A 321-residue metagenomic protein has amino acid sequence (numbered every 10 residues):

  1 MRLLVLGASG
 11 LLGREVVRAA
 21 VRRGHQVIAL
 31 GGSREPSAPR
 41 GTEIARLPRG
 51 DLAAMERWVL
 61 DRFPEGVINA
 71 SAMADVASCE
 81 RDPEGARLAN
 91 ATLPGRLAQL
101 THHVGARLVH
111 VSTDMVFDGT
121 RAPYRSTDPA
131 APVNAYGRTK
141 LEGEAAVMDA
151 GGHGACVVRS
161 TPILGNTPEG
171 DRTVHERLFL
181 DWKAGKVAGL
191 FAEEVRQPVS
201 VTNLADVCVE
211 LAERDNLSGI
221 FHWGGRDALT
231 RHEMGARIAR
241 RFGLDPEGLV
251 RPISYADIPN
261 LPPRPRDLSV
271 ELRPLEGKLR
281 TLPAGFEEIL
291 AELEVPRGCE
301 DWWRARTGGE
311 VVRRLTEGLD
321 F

Functional and structural regions predicted by a protein language model:
M1-R23: N-terminal Rossmann NAD(P)H-binding glycine-rich loop of SDR-like oxidoreductase domains
L6, L30, A70-S71, L108-D114 (+2 more regions): SDR active-site strand-loop-helix element
R46-A89, H102: NAD(P)H-binding glycine-rich loop region in Rossmannoid oxidoreductase-like domains and their noncatalytic homologs
R81, L88, T92-R96, R107 (+2 more regions): Catalytic helix-loop patch of NAD(P)-dependent Rossmann-fold dehydrogenases
M148-R196: NAD(P)-dependent short-chain dehydrogenase/reductase
R177-V187, R196-W223: Alpha-helical substrate-binding/gating segment
L190-V195, F221-A228, K278: Glycine-rich Rossmann NAD(P)(H)-binding loop
V207-P262, G298-F321: Mid/C-terminal beta-alpha module of Rossmann-like enzyme folds, strongest in SDR-family dehydrogenases/epimerases
